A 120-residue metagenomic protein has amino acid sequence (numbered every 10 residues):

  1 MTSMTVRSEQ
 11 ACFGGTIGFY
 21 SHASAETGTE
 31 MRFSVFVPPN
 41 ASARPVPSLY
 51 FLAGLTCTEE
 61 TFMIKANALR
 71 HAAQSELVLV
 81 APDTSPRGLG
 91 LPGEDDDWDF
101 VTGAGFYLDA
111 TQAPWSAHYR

Functional and structural regions predicted by a protein language model:
T2-R120: Non-catalytic cap/lid and distal C-terminal segments of serine-dependent acyl enzymes
